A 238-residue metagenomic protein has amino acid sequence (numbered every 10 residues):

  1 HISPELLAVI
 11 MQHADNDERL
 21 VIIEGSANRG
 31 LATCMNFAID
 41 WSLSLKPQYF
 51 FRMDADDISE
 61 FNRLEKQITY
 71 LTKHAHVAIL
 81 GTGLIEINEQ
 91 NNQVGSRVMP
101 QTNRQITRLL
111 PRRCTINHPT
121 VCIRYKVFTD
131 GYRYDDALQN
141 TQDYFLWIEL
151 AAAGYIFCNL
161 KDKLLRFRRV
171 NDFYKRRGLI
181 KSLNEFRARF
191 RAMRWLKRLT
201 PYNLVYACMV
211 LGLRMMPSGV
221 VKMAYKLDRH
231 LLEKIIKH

Functional and structural regions predicted by a protein language model:
H1-E24: Acidic donor-binding segment of Leloir-type glycosyltransferases
G25-L45, K66: Glycine-rich, basic loop-to-helix element that forms the pyrophosphate-binding segment of sugar-nucleotide handling
P47-I58: Short beta-strand-to-loop acidic/aromatic patch adjacent to the donor-nucleotide binding site
N62-V94: Conserved donor NDP-sugar-binding/catalytic core segment of glycosyltransferases
G83, S96-C114: Short, flexible, basic/aromatic active-site loop/helix in glycosyltransferases
G83, Y144, F157-L164: Catalytic beta-strand/loop signature of glycosyltransferases that borders the donor
Q139-L146: Acidic donor-binding loop at a coil-to-helix junction in glycosyltransferase catalytic cores that engages
K175-L199: Catalytic core of nucleotide-sugar-dependent glycosyltransferases
